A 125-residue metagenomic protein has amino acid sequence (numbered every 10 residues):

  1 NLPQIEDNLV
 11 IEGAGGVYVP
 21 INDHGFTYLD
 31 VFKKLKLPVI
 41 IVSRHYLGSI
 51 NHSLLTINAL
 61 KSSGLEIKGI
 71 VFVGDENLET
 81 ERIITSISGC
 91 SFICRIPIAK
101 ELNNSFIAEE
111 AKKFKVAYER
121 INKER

Functional and structural regions predicted by a protein language model:
N1-I21: Phosphate-binding/switch loop-helix module in NTP-utilizing enzymes
V10-E12, I40-V42, V71: Structural motif
A14-G15, Y46, A99: Anionic group-transfer/hydrolysis microenvironments
N22-H45: Inter-motif core of Ras-like GTPase G domains
S49: Class I SAM-dependent methyltransferase SAM-binding "motif I" and its flanking Rossmann-like core
I57-R125: C-terminal lobe/tail of nucleotide-utilizing enzymes
